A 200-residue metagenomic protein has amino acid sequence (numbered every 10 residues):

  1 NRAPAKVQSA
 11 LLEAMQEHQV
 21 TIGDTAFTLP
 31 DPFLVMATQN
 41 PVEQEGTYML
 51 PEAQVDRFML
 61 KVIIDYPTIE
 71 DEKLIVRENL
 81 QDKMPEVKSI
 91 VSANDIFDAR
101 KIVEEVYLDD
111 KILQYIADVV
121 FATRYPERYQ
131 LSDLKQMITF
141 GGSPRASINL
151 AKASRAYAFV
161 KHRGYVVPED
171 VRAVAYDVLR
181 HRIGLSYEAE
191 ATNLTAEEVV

Functional and structural regions predicted by a protein language model:
R2-A10, M15-V106, R155-Y157: Canonical AAA+ ATPase core
A10, I75, Y115, V119 (+2 more regions): Alpha-helical scaffold segments in soluble metabolic enzymes
Q16, I69-E70, I75, Y107-L108 (+1 more regions): Non-catalytic accessory segments flanking P-loop/AAA+ NTPase cores
V20, Q81, R124-Y125, I183: Generic structural signal for secondary-structure transition and capping sites
L50, D71, V91, Y107 (+4 more regions): Alpha-helix N-cap and coil->helix boundary residues
I69, K73-R77, L113, A117 (+1 more regions): An amphipathic alpha-helix signature
E86-L150: Conserved AAA+ ATPase small/helical "lid" subdomain
P126-V200: C-terminal engagement/docking regions of AAA+ P-loop ATPases
